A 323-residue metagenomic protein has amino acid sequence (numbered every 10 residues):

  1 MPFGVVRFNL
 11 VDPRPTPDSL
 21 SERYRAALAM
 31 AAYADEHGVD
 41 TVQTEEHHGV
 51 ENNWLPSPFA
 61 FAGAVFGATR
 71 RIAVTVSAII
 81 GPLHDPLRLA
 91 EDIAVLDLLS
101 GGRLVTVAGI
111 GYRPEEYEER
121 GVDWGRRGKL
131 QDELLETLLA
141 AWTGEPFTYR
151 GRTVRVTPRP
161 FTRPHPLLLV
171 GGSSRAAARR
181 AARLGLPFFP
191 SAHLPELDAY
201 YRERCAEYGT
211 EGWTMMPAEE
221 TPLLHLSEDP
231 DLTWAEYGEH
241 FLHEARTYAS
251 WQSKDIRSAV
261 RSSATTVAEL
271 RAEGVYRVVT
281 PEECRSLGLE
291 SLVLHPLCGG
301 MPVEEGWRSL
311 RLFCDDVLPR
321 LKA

Functional and structural regions predicted by a protein language model:
M1-T69, A73: N-terminal beta1-alpha1-beta2 module of alpha/beta enzyme domains
P2, D85-E203, Y208-T214: Internal, glycine-rich beta/alpha segment that forms the wall or movable "lid" of small-molecule/cofactor binding
G4-F8, V42-T44, V74-V76, L104-A108 (+4 more regions): Hydrophobic faces of well-ordered beta-strands that scaffold small-molecule active sites in alpha/beta enzyme cores
F8, E36, G125-T157, L194-S291 (+1 more regions): An alpha-helical appendage that flanks or caps ligand/catalytic pockets
L10-Y24, I79-L87, P164-G172, L224-S227 (+1 more regions): Active-site mouth loops of central-metabolism enzymes
S21-Y33, D92, G172-R179, T280-G288: Short, acidic/polar
A34, V42, V65, L96 (+2 more regions): Generic structural signal for hydrophobic
V278-K322: Long, low-complexity C-terminal extensions of enzymes
